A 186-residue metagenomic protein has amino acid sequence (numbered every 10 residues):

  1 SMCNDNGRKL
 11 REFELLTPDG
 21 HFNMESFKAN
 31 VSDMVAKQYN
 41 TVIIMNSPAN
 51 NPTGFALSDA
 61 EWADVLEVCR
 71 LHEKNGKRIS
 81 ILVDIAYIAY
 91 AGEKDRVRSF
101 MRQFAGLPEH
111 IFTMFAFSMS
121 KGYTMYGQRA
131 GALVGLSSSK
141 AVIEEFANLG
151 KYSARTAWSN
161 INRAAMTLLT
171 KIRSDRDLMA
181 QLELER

Functional and structural regions predicted by a protein language model:
S1-K9: Substrate-binding/gating loop at the entrance of the active-site cleft, primarily in PLP-dependent aminotransferase-like
K9-P18: Short beta-strand->loop structural element characteristic of the AMP-binding/adenylate-forming
T17-E93: Active-site phosphate-binding strand-loop segment of PLP-dependent enzymes
D59-A60, R96-F100, R129-A132: Short secondary-structure boundary/capping segments
D64-L66, R96-L107: Short, electropositive alpha-helical surface patch
I88-K94, F100, Y123, T156-S159: Alpha-helical subdomain
A105-R186: Conserved core segment of the aminotransferase class I/II
